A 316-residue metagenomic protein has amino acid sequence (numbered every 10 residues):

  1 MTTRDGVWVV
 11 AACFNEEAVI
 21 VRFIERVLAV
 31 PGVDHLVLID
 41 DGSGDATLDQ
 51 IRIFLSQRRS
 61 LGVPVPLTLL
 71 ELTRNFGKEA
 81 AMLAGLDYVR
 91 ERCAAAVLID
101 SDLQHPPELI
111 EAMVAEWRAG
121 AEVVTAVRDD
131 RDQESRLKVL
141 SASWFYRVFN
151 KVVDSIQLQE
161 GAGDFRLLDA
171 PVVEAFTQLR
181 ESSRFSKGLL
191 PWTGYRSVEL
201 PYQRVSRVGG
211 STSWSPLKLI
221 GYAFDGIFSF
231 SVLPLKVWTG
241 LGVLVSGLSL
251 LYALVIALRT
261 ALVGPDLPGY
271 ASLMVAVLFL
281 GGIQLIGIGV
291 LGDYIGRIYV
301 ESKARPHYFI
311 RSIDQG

Functional and structural regions predicted by a protein language model:
M1-S135: Structured catalytic core of nucleotide-sugar glycosyltransferases
M1-T3, F185-G316: Hydrophobic helical membrane-anchoring modules
T2-R4, P64, E91, E160 (+3 more regions): A generic fold-level signal
D5, A12, L72-R74, R166 (+3 more regions): Short conserved micro-motifs on helix faces and helix-strand junctions that flank and scaffold key functional residues
V27, G85, D102, V124 (+5 more regions): Residue-level signature of catalytic and energy-coupling elements of molecular machines, predominantly ATP/GTP-dependent
P66-R74, K78-Y88, P107-S186, V205-F224: Acceptor/aglycone-binding surface of glycosyltransferases and processive sugar-polymer synthases
